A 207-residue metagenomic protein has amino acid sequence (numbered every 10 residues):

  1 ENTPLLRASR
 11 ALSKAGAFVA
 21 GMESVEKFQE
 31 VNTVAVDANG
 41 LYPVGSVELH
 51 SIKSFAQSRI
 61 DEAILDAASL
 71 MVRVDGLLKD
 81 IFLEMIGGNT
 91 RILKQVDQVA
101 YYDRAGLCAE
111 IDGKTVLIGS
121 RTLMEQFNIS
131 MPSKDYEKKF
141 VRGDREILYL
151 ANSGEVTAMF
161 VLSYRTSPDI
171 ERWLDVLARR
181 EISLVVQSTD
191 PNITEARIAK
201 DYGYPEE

Functional and structural regions predicted by a protein language model:
E1-D37, A67-L70, L177, E206: Hydrophobic alpha-helical transmembrane segments
V19, I111-G113, N152-E207: Conserved ATP-binding TGD loop and adjacent catalytic N/P-domain core of P-type ATPases
M22-D66, E110: Conserved cytosolic catalytic loops of P-type ATPases
F28-V31, D103, R142-D144: Short, small/polar residue-rich loop motifs at catalytic or cofactor-binding pockets
L49, A56, T122, S163-Y164: A generic structural motif
K53-R104, E125-K138: ATP-binding catalytic core of ATPases
R142-Y149, I182-S183: Helix-loop-beta junctions that constitute the ligand-sensing/allosteric loops of cytosolic regulatory sensor domains
